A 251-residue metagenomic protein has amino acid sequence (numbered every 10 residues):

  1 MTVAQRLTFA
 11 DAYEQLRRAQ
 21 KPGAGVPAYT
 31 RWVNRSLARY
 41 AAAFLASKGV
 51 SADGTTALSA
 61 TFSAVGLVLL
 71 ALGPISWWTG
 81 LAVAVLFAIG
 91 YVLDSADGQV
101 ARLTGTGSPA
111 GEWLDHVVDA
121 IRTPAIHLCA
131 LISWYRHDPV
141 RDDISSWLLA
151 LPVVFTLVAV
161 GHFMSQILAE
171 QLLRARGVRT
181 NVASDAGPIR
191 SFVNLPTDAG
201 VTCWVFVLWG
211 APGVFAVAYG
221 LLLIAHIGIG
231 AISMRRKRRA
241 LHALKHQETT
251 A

Functional and structural regions predicted by a protein language model:
T2-A42, V117-A251: A feature for the membrane-embedded catalytic helix bundles of lipid/isoprenoid biosynthetic enzymes
V26-P27, D53, D94-D97, D115 (+1 more regions): Acidic side chains
R39-S47, G98, R102-G105, E112 (+1 more regions): Short amphipathic alpha-helical coupling elements at transmembrane boundaries
F44, A64-A71, T202-V205: Alpha-helical transmembrane segments of multipass membrane proteins
F44, F87-G90, S108, E112 (+2 more regions): A generic hydrophobic-helix recognition signal that picks specific residues within alpha-helical hydrophobic
S47-V50, P74-W78, G107, G111 (+3 more regions): Juxtamembrane/transmembrane-helix boundary motifs in multi-pass membrane proteins
G49-A110, H127: Membrane-embedded alpha-helical segments that form the functional core of polytopic membrane enzymes, especially those
T61, V85, I89, L114-V117 (+2 more regions): Hydrophobic residues within alpha-helical transmembrane segments of multi-pass solute transporters/permease subunits
